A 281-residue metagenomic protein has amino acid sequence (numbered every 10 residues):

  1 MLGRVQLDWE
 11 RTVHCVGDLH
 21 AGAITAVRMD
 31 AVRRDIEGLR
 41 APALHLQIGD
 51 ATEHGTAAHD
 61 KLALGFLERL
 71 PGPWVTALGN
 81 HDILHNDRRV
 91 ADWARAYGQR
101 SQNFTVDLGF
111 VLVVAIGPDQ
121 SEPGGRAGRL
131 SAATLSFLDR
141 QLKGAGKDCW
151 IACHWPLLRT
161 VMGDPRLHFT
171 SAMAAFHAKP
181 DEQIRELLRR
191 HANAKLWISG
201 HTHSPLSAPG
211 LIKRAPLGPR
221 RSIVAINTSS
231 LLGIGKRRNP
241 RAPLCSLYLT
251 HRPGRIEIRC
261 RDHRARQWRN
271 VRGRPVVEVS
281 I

Functional and structural regions predicted by a protein language model:
M1-L62: N-terminal active-site segment of His-dependent metallophosphoesterases
R11, A43, N103, F110-V111 (+1 more regions): Alpha/beta-hydrolase fold active-site loops
C15-G17, L44-D50, W74-N80, I116-G117 (+4 more regions): Active-site neighborhood of phospho(di)ester-bond hydrolases with catalytic His/Asp-centered motifs
L19-H20, A51, D119-P123, L158: A short, flexible beta-alpha/helix-coil linker loop
A21, E53, D82-I83, L157-L158 (+2 more regions): Active-site micro-motifs of SAM-dependent methyltransferase domains
A57-A145, H168, Q183-N193, S207-G233 (+3 more regions): Extended active-site neighborhood of metal-dependent phosphoesterases/phosphodiesterases
A145-L167: Short acidic, glycine-rich surface-loop motifs adjacent to enzyme active sites
T170-E182: A short acidic, glycine-rich active-site loop that binds or catalyzes chemistry on phosphate/adenosine moieties
